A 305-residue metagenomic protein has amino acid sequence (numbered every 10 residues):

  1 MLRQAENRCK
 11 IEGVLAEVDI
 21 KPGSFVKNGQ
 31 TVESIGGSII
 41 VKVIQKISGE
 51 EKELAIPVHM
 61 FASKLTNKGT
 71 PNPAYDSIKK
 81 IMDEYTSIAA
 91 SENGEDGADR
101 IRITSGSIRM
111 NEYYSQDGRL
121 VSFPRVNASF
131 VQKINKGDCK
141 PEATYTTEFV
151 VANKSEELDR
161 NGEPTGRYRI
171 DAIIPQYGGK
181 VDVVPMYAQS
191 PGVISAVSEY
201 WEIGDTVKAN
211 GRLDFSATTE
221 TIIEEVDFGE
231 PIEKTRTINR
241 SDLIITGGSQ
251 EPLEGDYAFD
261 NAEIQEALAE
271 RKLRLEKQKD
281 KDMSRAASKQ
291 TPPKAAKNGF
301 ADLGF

Functional and structural regions predicted by a protein language model:
M1-F305: OB-fold and OB-like single-stranded nucleic-acid-recognition modules and their adjacent interaction interfaces
